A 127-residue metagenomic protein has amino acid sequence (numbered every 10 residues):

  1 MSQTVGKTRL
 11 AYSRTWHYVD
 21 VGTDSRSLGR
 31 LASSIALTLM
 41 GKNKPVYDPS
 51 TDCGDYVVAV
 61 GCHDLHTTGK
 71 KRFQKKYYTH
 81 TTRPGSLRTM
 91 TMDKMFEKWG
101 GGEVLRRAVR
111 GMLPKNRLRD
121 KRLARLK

Functional and structural regions predicted by a protein language model:
M1-E103, R107, R117: Ribosome large-subunit tunnel/peptidyl-transferase-proximal elements
R110: Acidic, metal-associated active-site segment
L113-K127: C-terminal structural segments of small proteins and small subunits
